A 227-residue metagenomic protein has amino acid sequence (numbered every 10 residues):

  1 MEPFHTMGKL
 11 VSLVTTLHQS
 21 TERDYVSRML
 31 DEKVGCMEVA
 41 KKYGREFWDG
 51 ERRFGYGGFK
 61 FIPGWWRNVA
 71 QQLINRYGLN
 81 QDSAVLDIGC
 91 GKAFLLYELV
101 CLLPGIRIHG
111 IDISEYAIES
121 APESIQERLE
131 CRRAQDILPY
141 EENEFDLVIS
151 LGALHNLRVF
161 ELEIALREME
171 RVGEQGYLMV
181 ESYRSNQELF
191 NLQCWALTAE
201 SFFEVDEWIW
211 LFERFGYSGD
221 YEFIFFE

Functional and structural regions predicted by a protein language model:
E2-Y77, D82-P139, L157-R171, Q175-E227: Class I (Rossmann-like) S-adenosyl-L-methionine-dependent methyltransferase catalytic domain, capturing the SAM-binding
I149: A conserved beta-strand element that flanks and buttresses the S-adenosyl-L-methionine
G152-N156: Short catalytic micro-motifs in class I SAM-dependent methyltransferases
